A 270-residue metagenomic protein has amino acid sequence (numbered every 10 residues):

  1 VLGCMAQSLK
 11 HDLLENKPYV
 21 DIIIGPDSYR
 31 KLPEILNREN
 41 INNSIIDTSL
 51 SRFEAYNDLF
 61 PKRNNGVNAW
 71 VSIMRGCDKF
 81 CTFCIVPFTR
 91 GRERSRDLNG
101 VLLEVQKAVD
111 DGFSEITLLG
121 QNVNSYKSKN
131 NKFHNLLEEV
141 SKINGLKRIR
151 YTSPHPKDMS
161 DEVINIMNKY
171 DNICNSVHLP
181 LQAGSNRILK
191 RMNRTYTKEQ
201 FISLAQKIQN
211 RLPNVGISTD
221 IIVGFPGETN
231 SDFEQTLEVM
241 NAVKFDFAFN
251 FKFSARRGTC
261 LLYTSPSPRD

Functional and structural regions predicted by a protein language model:
V1-N124, V177, E199-N210, E234 (+2 more regions): Proteins enriched for Cys/Gly/acidic motifs involved in redox and nucleic-acid/cofactor modification
S8, D110-N230: Conserved SAM/AdoMet-binding glycine-rich loop
I24, E93, D97, N193 (+2 more regions): Catalytic cores of large soluble enzymes that bind and process phosphate-bearing ligands
M74, P180-G184, I222, S254 (+1 more regions): Anionic group-transfer/hydrolysis microenvironments
V86, S153-H155, F225, S254 (+1 more regions): Hydrophobic alpha-helix-in-membranes signature
G145, K244-F245: Conserved N-terminal phosphate-binding loop of PLP-dependent enzymes in the Aspartate aminotransferase
K190, L261-L262: Short beta-alpha connecting loops at secondary-structure transitions that line or flank enzyme active sites
Y263-D270: Conserved small/polar residues in nucleotide/adenosyl-binding loops
